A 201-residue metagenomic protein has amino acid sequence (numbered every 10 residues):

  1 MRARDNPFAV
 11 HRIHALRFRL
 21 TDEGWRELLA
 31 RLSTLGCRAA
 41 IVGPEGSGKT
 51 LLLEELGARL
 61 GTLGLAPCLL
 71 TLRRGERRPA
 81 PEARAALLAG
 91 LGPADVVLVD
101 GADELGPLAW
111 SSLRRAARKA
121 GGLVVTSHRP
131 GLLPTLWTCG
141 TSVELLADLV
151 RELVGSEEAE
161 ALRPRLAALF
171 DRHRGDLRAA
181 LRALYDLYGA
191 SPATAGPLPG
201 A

Functional and structural regions predicted by a protein language model:
M1-G36, D186-A201: A short, basic N-terminal segment
L35-E54: Walker A/P-loop nucleotide-binding motif
T50-L65: P-loop NTPase Walker A phosphate-binding motif
T62-L91: AAA+/P-loop NTPase substrate/partner-engagement loops
T71, L87-A109: Conserved P-loop NTPase "ATPase switch" module shared by AAA+ and STAND
E104-V143: Sensor-1/coupling segment of RecA-like P-loop NTPase cores
T138-P164: Conserved small helical "lid"/interfacial subdomain of P-loop NTPases
R163-A201: Amphipathic alpha-helical "lid/sensor" segments that cap RecA-like P-loop NTPase cores
